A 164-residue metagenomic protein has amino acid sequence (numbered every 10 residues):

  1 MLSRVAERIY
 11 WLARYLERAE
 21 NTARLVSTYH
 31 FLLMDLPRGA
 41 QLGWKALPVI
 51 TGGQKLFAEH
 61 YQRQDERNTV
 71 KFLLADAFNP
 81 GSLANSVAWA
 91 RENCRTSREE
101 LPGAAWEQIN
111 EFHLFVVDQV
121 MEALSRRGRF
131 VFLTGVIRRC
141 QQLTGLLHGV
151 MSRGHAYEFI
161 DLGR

Functional and structural regions predicted by a protein language model:
M1-R164: Alpha-helical transmembrane segments and their helix-helix packing motifs
